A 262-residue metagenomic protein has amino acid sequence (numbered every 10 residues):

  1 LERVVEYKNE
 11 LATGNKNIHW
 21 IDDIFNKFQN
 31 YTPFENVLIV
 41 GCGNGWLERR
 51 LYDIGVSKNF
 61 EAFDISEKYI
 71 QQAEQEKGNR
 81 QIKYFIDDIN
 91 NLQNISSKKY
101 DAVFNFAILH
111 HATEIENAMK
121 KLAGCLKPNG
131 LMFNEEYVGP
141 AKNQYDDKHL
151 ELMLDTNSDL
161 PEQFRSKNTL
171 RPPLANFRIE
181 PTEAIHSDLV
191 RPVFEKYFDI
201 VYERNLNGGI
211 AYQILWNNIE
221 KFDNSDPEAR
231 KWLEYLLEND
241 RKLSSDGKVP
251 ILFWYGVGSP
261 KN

Functional and structural regions predicted by a protein language model:
L1-W20: Class I SAM-dependent methyltransferase Rossmann-like catalytic core, especially the SAM/SAH-binding loop
P33-G43: Conserved class I S-adenosyl-L-methionine
N44-N91: Class I SAM-dependent methyltransferase SAM/SAH-binding core
Q93-V103: A short acidic, Gly/Pro-enriched loop at the edge of an enzyme's catalytic core that lines a small-molecule cofactor
A102-E114: A short SAM/SAH-binding and catalytic strip from SAM-dependent methyltransferases
E116-L131: A short glycine-rich, Lys/Arg-flanked "PGG" loop and its adjoining helix->strand segment in the class I
L131-E162: Conserved class I S-adenosyl-L-methionine
E162-K221: Substrate-binding/catalytic lobe of Class I Rossmann-like enzymes that use SAM or dcSAM, i.e., the mid-to-C-terminal
